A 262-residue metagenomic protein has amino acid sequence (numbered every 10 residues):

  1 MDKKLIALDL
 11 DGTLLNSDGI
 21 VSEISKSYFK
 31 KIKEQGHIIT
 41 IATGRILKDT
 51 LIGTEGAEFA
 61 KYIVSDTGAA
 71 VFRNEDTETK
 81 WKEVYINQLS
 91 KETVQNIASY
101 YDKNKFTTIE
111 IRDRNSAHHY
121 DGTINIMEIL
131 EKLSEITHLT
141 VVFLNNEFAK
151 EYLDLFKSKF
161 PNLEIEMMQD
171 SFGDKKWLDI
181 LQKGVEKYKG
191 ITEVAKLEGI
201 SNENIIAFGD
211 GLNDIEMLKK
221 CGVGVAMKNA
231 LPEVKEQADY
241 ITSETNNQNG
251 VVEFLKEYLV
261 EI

Functional and structural regions predicted by a protein language model:
M1-K3, S22, L181-I262: Mg2+-dependent phosphoryl-transfer enzymes with acidic/Ser/Thr/Gly-rich catalytic loops
D2-G19, L218: Asp-based phosphoryl-transfer active-site loop
L14, K80-W81, G173-W177: A short acidic, helix-capping loop that chelates divalent metal ions and anchors anionic groups
V21-D121: Active-site phosphate-binding/coordination module
G36-T40, F59-K61, H138, E203-N204 (+1 more regions): Short active-site oxyanion
G56-F59, D66-T67, K159-P161, K220-C221 (+1 more regions): Short, structured coil segments at secondary-structure junctions
A57-A60, K80-I86, N125-E131, Q182-G184 (+2 more regions): Short, hinge-like loop/turn segments at secondary-structure boundaries
Y100-F208, L212-M217: Conserved acidic, metal-coordinating active-site core of Asp-based, Mg2+-dependent phosphoryl-transfer enzymes
